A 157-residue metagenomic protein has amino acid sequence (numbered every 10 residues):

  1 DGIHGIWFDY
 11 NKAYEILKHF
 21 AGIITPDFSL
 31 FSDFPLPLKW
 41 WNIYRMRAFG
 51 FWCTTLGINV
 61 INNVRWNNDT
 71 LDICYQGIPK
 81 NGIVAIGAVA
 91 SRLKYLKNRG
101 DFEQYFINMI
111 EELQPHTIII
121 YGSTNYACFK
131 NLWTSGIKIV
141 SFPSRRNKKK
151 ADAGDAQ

Functional and structural regions predicted by a protein language model:
D1: Aromatic- and Gly/Pro-rich donor/ligand-binding loops that form nucleotide- or phosphate-bearing donor binding pockets
H4-A151: Eukaryote-skewed repeat-based solenoidal scaffolds used as protein-protein interaction platforms, primarily
